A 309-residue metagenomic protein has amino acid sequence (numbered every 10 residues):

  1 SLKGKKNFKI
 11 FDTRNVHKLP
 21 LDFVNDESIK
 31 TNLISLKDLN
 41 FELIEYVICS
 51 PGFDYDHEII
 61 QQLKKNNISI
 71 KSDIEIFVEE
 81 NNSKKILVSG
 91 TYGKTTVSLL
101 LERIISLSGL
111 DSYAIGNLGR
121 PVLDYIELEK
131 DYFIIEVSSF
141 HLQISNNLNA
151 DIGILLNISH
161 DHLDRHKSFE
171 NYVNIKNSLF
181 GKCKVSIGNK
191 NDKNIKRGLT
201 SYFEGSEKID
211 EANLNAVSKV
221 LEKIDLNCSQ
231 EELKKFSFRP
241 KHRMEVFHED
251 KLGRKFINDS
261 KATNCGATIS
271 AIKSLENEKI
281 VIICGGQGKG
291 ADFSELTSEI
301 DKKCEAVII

Functional and structural regions predicted by a protein language model:
S1-S72, A291, K302: N-terminal leader/targeting and accessory segments in enzymes
L2, V47, I70, V88 (+9 more regions): Residue-level signal for inorganic ion chemistry
N7-D12, Y113-A114, I134: Short beta-strand "acidic-cap" motif of Rossmann-like dinucleotide-binding folds
F8-R14, I187-K190, V281-G285, K303-I309: Short internal beta-strands
D73-G116: Walker A (P-loop) phosphate-binding motif
S112-E129: Conserved substrate/cofactor phosphate-moiety recognition/catalytic segment in nucleotide-dependent phosphotransferases
L128-K208: Flexible active-site lid/hinge loop adjacent to a nucleotide/diphosphate and Mg2+-phosphate binding pocket
D210-C304: Nucleotide phosphate-binding/pyrophosphate-handling subdomain across enzymes that bind or process nucleotide phosphates
